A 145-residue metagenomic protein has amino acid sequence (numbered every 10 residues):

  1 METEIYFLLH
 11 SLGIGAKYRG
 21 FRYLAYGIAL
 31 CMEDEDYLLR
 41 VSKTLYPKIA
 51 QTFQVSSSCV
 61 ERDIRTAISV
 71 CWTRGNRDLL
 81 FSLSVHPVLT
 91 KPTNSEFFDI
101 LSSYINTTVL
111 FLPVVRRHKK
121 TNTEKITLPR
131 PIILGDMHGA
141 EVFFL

Functional and structural regions predicted by a protein language model:
M1-E2, Y6-R62, P92-S95, S102-Y104 (+1 more regions): Conserved mixed alpha/beta catalytic, RNA-binding, or beta-rich assembly cores of soluble enzyme, regulatory
G13-G15, G20, G27, G75 (+3 more regions): Residue-identity detector for glycine
F53, R62-R65, S69-K125: C-terminal engagement/docking regions of AAA+ P-loop ATPases
R116-L145: Compositionally biased terminal segments
